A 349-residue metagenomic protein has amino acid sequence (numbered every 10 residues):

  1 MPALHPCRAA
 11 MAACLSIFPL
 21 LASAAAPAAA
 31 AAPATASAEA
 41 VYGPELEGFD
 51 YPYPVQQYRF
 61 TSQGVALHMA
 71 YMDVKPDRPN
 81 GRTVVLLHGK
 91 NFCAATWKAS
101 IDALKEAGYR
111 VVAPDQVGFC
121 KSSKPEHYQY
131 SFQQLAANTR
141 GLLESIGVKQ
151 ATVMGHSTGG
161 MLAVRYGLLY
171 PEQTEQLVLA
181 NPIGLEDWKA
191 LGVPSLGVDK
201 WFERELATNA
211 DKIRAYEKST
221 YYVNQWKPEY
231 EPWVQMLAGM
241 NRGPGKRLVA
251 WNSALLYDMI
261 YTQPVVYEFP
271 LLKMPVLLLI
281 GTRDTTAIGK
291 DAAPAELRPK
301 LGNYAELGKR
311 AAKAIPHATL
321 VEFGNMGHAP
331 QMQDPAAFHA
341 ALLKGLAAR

Functional and structural regions predicted by a protein language model:
P44-V74: N-terminal cap/lid segment of alpha/beta-hydrolase-fold proteins
Q56, A95, Q116-F132, W188: Glycine-rich "HGGG/HGxG" loop immediately N-terminal to the catalytic nucleophile of the alpha/beta-hydrolase
Y58, R242-G308, K313: Conserved serine/cysteine hydrolase catalytic core
Q63, L67, M72-K121, A341: Conserved HGGG/HGGXW glycine-rich cap/lid loop of the alpha/beta-hydrolase fold
Q133-A151: Conserved acidic catalytic loop of the alpha/beta-hydrolase fold
L168, L177-T208: Flexible "cap/lid" loop of the alpha/beta hydrolase fold
T208-E268: Conserved alpha/beta-hydrolase catalytic His-Asp/Glu region
A305-R349: Catalytic active-site module of serine/aspartate enzymes centered on a nucleophile-bearing elbow/loop
